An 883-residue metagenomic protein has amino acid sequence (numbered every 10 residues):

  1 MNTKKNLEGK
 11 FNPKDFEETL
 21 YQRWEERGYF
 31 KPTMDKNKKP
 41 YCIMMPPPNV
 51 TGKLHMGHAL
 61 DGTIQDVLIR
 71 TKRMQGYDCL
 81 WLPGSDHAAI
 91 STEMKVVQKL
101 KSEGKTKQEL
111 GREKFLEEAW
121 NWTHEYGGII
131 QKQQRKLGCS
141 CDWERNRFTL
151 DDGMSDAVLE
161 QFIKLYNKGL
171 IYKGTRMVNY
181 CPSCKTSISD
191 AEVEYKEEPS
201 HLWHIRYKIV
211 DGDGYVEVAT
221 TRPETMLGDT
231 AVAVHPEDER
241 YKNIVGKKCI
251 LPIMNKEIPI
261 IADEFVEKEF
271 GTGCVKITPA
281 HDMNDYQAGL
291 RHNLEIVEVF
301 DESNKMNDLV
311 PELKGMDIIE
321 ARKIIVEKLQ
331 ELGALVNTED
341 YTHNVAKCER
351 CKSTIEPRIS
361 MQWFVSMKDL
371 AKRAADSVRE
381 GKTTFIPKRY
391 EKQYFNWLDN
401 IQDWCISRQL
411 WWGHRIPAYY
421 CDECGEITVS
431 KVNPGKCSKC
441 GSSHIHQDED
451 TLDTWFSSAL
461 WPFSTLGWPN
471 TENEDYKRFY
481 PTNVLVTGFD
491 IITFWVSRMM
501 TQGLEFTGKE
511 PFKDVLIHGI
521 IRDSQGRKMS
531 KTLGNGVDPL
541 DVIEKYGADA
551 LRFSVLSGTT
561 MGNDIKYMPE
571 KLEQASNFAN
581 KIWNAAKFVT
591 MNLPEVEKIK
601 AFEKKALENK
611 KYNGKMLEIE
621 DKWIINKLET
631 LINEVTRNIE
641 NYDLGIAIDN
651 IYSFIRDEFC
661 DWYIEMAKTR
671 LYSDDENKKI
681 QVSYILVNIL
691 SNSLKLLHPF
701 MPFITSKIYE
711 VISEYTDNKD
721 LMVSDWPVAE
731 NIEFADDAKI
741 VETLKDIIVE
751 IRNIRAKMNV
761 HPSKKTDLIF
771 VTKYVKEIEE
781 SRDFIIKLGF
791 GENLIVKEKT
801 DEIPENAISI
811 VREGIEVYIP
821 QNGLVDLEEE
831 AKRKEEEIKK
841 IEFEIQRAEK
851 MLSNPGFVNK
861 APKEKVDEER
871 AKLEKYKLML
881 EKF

Functional and structural regions predicted by a protein language model:
M1-M56, C79, V336, E349 (+1 more regions): Non-catalytic terminal extensions that flank enzyme cores
K5, K10, T19, R23-R27 (+10 more regions): Residue patterns forming the tRNA-binding/recognition surfaces of aminoacyl-tRNA synthetases and related DALR
D35-V96, T149, V158, V218-T220 (+6 more regions): N-terminal catalytic cores of NTP/NDP-binding nucleotidyl/phosphoryl-transfer enzymes
N37-K38, P46-P47, L80-E93, N146-M154 (+4 more regions): Short, solvent-exposed turn/loop segments enriched in Gly/Ser/Thr/Pro and often Arg
A59-V67, V216-P252, V275-A280, H292-E298 (+4 more regions): Extended active-site and interfacial segments that coordinate phosphate-rich ligands in large catalytic machineries
R70-D78, K99-R112, K132, K136-C141 (+17 more regions): Secondary-structure transition/capping motifs at alpha-helix termini and the adjoining loop/turn into the next element
H204, N396-F456, L460, E505-A548 (+1 more regions): Feature 926 captures the class I aminoacyl-tRNA synthetase adenylation module centered on the KMSKS loop
N255-I261, E449-Y480, D657, D661-I664: Active-site-adjacent "gating/activation" loops or surface patches in catalytic cores
